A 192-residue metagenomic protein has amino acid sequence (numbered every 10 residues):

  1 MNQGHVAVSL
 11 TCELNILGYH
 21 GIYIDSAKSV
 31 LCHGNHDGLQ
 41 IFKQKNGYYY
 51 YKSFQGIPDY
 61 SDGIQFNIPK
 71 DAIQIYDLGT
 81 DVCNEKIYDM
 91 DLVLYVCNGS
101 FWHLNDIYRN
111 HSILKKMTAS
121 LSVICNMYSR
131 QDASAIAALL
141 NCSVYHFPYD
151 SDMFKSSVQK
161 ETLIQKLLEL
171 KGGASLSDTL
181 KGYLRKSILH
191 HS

Functional and structural regions predicted by a protein language model:
M1-H5, C12, I16-I75, G79-N84 (+2 more regions): P-loop/Walker-type NTP enzyme "switch/lid" segment
H5, H20, H33-H36, H103 (+3 more regions): Histidine (H) residue identity feature
A7-N15, N67-I68, H111-K115, I136-L140 (+2 more regions): Hydrophobic, Leu/Ile/Phe/Ala-enriched alpha-helical segments that form helix-helix packing faces
V8, P58-S61, L104, Y108 (+1 more regions): Short, well-ordered alpha-helical scaffold segments within catalytic/effector domains
L39, N141, T162-Q165: Generic alpha-helical propensity signal that fires on short helical segments and nearby coil/disordered stretches
K70-Q159: Conserved catalytic-core segment of NTP-binding enzymes
K155-S192: NTP-binding/hydrolysis catalytic cores, primarily Walker-type P-loop NTPases
